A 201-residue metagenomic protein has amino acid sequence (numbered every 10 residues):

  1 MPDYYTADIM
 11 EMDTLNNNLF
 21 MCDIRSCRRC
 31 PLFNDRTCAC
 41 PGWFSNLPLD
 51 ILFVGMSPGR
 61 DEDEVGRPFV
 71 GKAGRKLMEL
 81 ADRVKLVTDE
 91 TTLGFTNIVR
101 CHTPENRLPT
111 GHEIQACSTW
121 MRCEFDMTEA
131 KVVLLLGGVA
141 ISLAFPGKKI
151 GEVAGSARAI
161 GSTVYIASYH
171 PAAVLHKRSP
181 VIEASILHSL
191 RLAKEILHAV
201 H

Functional and structural regions predicted by a protein language model:
M1-A73, G161, H201: Active-site and ligand/interface coordination hotspots across diverse enzymes and nucleic-acid-associated assemblies
P2-T14, M21, V87-T91, V99-H201: Glycine/proline-rich loop-helix segments at beta-alpha junctions forming the active-site rim of enzyme cores
A39-P41, A81, K85: Short, charged beta->alpha transition segments
I51, T91-F95: N-terminal catalytic or cofactor-binding beta/alpha core of small enzyme domains
V54, T96, Y169: Single, functionally critical "micro-switch" positions that shape active/binding sites and transmembrane helices
V70-D82: Short catalytic helix/loop segments, enriched in acidic residues and glycine and frequently bearing histidine
